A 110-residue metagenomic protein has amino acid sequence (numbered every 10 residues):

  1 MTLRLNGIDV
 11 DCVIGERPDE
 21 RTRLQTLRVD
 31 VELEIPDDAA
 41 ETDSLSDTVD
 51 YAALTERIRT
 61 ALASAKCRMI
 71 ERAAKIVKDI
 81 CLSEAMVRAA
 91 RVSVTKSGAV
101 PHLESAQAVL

Functional and structural regions predicted by a protein language model:
M1-L110: N-terminal, polar/charged subdomain of small-to-medium soluble alpha/beta proteins
